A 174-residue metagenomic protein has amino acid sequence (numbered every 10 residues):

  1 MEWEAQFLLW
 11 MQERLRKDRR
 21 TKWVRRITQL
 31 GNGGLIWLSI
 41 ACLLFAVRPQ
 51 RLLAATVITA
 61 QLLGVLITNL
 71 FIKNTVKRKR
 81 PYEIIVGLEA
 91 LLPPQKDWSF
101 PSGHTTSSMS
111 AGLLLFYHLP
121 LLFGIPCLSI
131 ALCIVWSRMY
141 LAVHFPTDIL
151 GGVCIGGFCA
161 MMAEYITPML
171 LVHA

Functional and structural regions predicted by a protein language model:
M1-W37, N69-Q95: N-terminal transmembrane-helix/juxtamembrane module of multi-pass inner/ER membrane proteins
E2, P49, L53, V57 (+1 more regions): Multi-pass membrane proteins that catalyze or facilitate reactions on polyprenyl-/lipid-phosphate substrates and their
D18-R20, G34, P49-L53, Y82 (+2 more regions): Membrane-helix interface segments
G31-L44, S129: Hydrophobic alpha-helical transmembrane segments
I40-L66: Interfacial segments of alpha-helical transmembrane regions
L44, T68, I72-K77, F116 (+1 more regions): Membrane-water interface at transmembrane helix exits
T56, A60-V65, N69, G152 (+2 more regions): Alpha-helical transmembrane segments in multi-pass membrane proteins
V86-A174: Membrane-embedded catalytic cores of phosphoryl/pyrophosphoryl-handling enzymes
